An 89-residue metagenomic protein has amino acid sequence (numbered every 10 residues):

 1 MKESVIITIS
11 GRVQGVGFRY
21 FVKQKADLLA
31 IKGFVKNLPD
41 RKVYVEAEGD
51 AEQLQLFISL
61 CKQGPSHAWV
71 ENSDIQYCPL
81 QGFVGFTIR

Functional and structural regions predicted by a protein language model:
M1-R89: Intrinsically disordered, low-complexity, mixed-charge
